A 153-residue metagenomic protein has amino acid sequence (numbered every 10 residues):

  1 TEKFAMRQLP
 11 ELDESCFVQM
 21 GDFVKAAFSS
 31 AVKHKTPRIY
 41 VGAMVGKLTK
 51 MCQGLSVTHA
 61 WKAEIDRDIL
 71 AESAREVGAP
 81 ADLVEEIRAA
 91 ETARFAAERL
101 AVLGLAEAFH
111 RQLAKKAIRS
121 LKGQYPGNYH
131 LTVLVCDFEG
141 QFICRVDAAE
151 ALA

Functional and structural regions predicted by a protein language model:
T1-R111, R119, Q124-N128, T132-F138: A structural signal for small-residue-enriched, beta-sheet-centric alpha/beta enzyme cores and oligomeric scaffold folds
H130-A153: Short, amphipathic C-terminal "tail helix"
